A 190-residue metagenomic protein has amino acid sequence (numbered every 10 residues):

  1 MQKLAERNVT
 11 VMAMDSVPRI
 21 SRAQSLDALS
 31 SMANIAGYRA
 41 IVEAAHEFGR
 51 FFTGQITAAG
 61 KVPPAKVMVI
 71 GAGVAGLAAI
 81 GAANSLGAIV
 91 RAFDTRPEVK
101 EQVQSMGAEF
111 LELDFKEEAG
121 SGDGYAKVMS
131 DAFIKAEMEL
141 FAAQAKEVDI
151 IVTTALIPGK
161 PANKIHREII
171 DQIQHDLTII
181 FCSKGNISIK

Functional and structural regions predicted by a protein language model:
M1, I41, A79-I80, K100 (+1 more regions): Generic hydrophobic/aromatic pocket-lining and core-packing "Φ" positions
M1-D27, K160-K190: Rossmann-fold NAD(P)-binding glycine/threonine-rich loop
M1-K66: Glycine/serine-rich phosphate-binding loop and adjoining beta1-alpha1 elements at the start of nucleotide-handling
L29-A36, M129, F133, L140 (+1 more regions): Catalytic cores of large soluble enzymes that bind and process phosphate-bearing ligands
T53-Q144: Glycine-rich phosphate/diphosphate-binding loop of Rossmann-like nucleotide-binding domains
V148: An anion/phosphate-binding loop that grips the pyrophosphate of nucleotide cofactors and donors
L156-I157: Conserved PLP-enzyme active-site core in the AAT-like
